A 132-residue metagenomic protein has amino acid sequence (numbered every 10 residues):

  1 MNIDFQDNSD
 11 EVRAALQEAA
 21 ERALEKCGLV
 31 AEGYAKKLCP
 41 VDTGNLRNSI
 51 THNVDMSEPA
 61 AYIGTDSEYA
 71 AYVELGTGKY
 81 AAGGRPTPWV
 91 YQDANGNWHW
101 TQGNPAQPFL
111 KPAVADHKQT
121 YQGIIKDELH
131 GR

Functional and structural regions predicted by a protein language model:
M1-A70, Y80-R132: Short, Lys/Arg-rich flexible segments
A71-L75: His/Glu-rich zincin catalytic helix
